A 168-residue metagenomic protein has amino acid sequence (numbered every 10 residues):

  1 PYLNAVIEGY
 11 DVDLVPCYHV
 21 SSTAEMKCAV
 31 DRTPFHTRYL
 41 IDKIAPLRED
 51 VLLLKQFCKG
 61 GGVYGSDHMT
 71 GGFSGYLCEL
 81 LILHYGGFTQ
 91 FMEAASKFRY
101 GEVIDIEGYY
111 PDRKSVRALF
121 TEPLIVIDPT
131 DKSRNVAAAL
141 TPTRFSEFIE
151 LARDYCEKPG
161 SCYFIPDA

Functional and structural regions predicted by a protein language model:
P1-E25: Conserved catalytic core of two-metal-ion nucleotidyltransferases
G9, K27, K43-E49: Generic structural signal for short, solvent-exposed loop/turn connectors between secondary structure elements
H19, H36-Y39, H68, H84: Histidine (H) residue identity feature
H19, M26-C28, H68, S96: General "foldedness" signal
C28-D42: Intrinsically disordered, low-complexity terminal tails enriched in acidic/polar residues
P46-A168: Conserved nucleotidyltransferase catalytic core and NTase-mimicking acidic/glycine-rich helix/loop elements in nucleic
